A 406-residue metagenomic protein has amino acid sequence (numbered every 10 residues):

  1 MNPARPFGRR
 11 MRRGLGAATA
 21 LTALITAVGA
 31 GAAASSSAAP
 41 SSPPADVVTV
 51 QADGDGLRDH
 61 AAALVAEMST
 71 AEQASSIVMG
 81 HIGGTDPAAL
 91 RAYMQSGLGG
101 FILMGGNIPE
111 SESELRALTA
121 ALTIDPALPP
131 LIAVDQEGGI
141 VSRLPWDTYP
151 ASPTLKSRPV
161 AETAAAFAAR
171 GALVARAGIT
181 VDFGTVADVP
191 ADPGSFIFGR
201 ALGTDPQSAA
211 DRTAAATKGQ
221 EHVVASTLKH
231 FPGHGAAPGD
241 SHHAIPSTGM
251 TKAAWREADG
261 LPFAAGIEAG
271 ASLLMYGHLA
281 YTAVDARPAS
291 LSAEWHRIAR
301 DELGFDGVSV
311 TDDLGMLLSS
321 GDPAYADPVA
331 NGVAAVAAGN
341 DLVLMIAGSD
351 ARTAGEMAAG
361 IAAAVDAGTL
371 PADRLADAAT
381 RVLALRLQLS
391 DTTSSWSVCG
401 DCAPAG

Functional and structural regions predicted by a protein language model:
N2-G14, L21-I25, G29-S96, S142 (+1 more regions): Preference for extracellular/luminal or secreted protein segments
V47-Q51, G80-G84, L103-E110, S152-A165 (+7 more regions): Second-shell loop/turn segments in exported
L57-L64, T70-Q73, D86-L90, G97 (+12 more regions): Stable alpha-helical elements in mature extracytoplasmic
S69, E110-A121, A210-T369: Second-shell residues forming the walls of enzyme active-site clefts
S75-I82, G99-L103, P130-Q136, V181-T185 (+5 more regions): Hydrophobic faces of well-ordered beta-strands that scaffold small-molecule active sites in alpha/beta enzyme cores
M94, L98-I108, T119, T123: A short aromatic-anchored loop/beta-hairpin motif
T123-T148, T163-D188, A209-G233: Glycine-rich, aromatic-flanked loop segments that form ligand/cofactor-binding clefts across common enzyme folds
P150, V181-A201, V224, H230-G249: Short glycine/serine-rich loop/turn segments
